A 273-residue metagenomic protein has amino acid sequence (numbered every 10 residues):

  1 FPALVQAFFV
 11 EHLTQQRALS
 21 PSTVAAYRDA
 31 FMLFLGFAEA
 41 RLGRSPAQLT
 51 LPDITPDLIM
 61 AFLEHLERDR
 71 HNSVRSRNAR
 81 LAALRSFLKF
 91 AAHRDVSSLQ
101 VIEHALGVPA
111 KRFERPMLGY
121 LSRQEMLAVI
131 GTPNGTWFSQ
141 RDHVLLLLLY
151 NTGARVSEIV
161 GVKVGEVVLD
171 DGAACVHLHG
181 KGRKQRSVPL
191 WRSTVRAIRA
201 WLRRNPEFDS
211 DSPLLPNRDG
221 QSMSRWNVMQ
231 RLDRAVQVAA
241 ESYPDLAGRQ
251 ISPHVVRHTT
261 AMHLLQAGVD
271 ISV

Functional and structural regions predicted by a protein language model:
F1-V273: Conserved catalytic core of the tyrosine transesterase superfamily
